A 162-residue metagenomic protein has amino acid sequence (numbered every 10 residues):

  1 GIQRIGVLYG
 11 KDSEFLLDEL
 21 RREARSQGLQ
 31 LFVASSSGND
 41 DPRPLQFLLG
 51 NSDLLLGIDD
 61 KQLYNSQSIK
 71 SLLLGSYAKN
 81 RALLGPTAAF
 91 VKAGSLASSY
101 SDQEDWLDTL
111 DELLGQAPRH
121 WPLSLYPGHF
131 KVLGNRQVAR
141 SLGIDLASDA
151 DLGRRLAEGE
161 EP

Functional and structural regions predicted by a protein language model:
G1-P162: Short hydrophobic alpha-helices and adjacent helix-cap/hinge residues
